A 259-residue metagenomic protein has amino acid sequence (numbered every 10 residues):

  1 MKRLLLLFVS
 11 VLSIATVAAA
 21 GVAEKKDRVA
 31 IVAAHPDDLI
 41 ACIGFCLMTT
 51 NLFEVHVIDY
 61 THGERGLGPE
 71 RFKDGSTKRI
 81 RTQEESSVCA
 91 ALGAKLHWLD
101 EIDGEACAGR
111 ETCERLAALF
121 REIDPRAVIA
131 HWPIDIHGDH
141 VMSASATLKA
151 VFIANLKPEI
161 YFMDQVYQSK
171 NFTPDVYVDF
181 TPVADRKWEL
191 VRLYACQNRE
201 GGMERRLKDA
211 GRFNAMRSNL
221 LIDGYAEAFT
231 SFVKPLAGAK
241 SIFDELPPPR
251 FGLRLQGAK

Functional and structural regions predicted by a protein language model:
L5-A15: Bacterial N-terminal signal peptides
A18-I123, F152-I153, I242-R254: Active-site rim/loop-helix segments in enzyme catalytic domains that contact anionic ligands
A34-H35, D135, V183: Structured loop/turn residues at secondary-structure junctions
D38-I40, D135-I136, Q197: Acidic catalytic loop of the alpha/beta-hydrolase fold
H56, K95-I123, A127-Q168, F172-P174: Internal alpha/beta domain cores that form substrate/cofactor-binding pockets in large enzymes and binding proteins
K78-I80, G138, T181: Active-site metal-coordination segments of metallo-dependent hydrolases
E84, L92, L156-K259: The feature marks non-catalytic terminal segments
